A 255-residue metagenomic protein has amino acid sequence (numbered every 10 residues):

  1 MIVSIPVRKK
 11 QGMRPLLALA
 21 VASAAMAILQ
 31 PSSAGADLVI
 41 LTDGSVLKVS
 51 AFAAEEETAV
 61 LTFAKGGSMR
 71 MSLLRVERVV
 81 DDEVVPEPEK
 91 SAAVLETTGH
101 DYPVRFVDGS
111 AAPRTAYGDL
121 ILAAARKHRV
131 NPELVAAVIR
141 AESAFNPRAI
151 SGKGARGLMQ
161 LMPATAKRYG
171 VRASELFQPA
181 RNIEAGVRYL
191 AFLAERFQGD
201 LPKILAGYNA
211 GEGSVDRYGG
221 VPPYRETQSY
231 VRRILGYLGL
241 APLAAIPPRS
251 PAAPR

Functional and structural regions predicted by a protein language model:
M1-M13: N-terminal secretory signal peptides that target proteins for export/translocation
I2-I5, A27-R129: Compositionally biased alpha-helical segments
A18-Q30: Bacterial N-terminal signal peptides
R126, V130-N146, I183-V187, I204-G211 (+1 more regions): Short, functionally critical alpha-helical segments immediately adjacent to catalytic or ligand/cofactor-binding
I150-R172, A185-A191, A206, E212-G213 (+1 more regions): Substrate-binding/active-site groove segments that recognize and process beta-1,4-linked N-acetyl-hexosamine
S174-N182: A short, structured beta-strand-centered segment in the mid-to-C-terminal lobe of catalytic cores from group-transfer
G199, I204-S250: Catalytic and substrate-binding regions of cell-wall glycan-acting enzymes that process beta-1,4-linked
A252-R255: Short, solvent-exposed mixed-charge patches
